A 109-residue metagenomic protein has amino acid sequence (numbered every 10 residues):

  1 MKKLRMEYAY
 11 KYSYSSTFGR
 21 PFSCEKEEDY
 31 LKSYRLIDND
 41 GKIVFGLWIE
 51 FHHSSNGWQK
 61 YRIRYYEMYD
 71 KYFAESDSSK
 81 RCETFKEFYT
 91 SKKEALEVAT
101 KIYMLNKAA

Functional and structural regions predicted by a protein language model:
M1-A74: Short N-terminal "domain-start" leader segments that mark the transition from disordered tails or signal peptides into
M1-K2, M104-A109: Short intrinsically disordered terminal tails
G57, D77, I102-Y103: General "foldedness" signal
E75-E94: A short, exposed loop/beta-hairpin motif centered on an aromatic-Gly-Thr core
K93-L96, T100, M104: Residue-level detector of alpha-helical secondary structure
